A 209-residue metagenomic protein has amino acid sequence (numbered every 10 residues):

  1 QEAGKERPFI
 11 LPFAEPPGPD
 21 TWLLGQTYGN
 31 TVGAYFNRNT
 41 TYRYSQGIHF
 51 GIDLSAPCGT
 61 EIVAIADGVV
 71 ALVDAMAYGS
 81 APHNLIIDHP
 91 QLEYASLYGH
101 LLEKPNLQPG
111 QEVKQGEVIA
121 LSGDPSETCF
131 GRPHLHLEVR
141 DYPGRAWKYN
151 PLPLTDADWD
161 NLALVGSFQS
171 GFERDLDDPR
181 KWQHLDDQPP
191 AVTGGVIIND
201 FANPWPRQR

Functional and structural regions predicted by a protein language model:
Q1-H83, Q115, L162-R209: Surface-exposed, glycine-biased beta-strand/turn segments
G25-T27, Y35, L97-L101, W147-D158: Short amphipathic beta-strand/extended segments with alternating polar/hydrophobic composition
Y44-L54, I87, Y94, L102 (+1 more regions): Small beta-barrel nucleic-acid-binding modules, principally OB-folds
S55, H100, D124: Second-shell loop/turn segments in exported
G59, E103-N106, E127: Disulfide-stabilized cysteine-rich extracellular repeat microdomains
T60, S96, A120: Glycine-centered loop/turn positions within well-structured domains that cap or flank conserved ligand/cofactor-binding
A64-P105, P109, R132-E138: Zn2+-dependent peptidoglycan hydrolase active-site motif and core
L85-I86, Q111-W182, D186: Conserved, short, structured surface segments that act as functional micro-motifs
